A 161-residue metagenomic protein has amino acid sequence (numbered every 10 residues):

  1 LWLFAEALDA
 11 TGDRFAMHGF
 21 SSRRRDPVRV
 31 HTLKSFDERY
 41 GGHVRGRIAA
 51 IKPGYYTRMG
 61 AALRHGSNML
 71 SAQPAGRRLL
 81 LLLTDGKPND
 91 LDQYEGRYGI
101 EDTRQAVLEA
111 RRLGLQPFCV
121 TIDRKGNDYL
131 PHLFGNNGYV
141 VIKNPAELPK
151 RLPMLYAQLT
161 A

Functional and structural regions predicted by a protein language model:
W2-A161: Acidic, glycine-rich A-domain
